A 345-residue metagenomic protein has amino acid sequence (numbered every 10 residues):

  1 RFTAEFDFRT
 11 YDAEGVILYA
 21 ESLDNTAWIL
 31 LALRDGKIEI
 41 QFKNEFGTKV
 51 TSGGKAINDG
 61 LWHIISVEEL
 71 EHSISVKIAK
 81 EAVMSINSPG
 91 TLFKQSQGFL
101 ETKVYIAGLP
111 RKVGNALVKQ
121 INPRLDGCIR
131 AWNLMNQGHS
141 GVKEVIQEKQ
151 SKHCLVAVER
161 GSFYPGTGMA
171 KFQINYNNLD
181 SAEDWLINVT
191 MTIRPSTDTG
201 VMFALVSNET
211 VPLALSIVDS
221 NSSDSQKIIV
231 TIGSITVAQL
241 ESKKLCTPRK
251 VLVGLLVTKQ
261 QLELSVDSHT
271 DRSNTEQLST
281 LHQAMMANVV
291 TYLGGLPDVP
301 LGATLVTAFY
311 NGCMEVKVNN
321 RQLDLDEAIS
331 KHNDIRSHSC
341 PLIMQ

Functional and structural regions predicted by a protein language model:
R1-Q345: Non-catalytic extracellular/lumenal binding modules and the flexible linkers that connect them in large secreted
